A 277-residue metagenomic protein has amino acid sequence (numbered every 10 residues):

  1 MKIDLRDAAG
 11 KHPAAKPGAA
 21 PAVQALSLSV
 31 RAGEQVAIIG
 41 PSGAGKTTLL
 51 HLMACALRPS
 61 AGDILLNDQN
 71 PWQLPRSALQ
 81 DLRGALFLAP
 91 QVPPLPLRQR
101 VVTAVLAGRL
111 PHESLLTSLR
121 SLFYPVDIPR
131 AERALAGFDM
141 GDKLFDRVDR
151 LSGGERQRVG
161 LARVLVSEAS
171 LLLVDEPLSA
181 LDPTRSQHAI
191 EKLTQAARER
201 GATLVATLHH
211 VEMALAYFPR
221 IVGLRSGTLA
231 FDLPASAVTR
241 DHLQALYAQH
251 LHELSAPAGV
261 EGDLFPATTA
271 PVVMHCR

Functional and structural regions predicted by a protein language model:
A54: Helix-to-loop junction immediately C-terminal to a conserved catalytic motif
P71-F87, T117-Y124: ABC ATPase NBD coupling module
S118-K143: Conserved ABC ATPase "signature" region
R147-L151, E155: Conserved ABC ATPase signature
L172-D175: Catalytic Walker B motif of ABC-type/P-loop ATPase nucleotide-binding domains
P183-R185: Helix N-cap at the start of a conserved alpha-helix in ABC-type nucleotide-binding domains
L208-H209: H-loop/switch region of ABC-family ATPase nucleotide-binding domains
